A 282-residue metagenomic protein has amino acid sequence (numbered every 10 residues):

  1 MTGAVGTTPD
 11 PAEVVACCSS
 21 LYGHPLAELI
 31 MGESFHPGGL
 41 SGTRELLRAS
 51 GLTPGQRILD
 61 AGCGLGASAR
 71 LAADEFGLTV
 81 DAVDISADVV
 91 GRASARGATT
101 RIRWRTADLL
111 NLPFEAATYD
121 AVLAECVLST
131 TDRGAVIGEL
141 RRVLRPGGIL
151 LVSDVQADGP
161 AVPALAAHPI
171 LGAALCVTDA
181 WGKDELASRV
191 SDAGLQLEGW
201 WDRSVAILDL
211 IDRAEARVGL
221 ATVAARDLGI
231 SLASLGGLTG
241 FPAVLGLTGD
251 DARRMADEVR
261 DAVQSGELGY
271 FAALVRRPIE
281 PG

Functional and structural regions predicted by a protein language model:
I30, V155-V177: Short, glycine-/aromatic-enriched active-site segment of Class I SAM-dependent methyltransferases
H36-P54: Conserved alpha-helix/loop element of class I SAM-dependent methyltransferases that forms part of the SAM/SAH-binding
L59, L65-N111: Class I SAM-dependent methyltransferase SAM/SAH-binding core
L110-A121: A short acidic, Gly/Pro-enriched loop at the edge of an enzyme's catalytic core that lines a small-molecule cofactor
A121-D132: A short SAM/SAH-binding and catalytic strip from SAM-dependent methyltransferases
G134-I149: A short glycine-rich, Lys/Arg-flanked "PGG" loop and its adjoining helix->strand segment in the class I
T178-G194: Short alpha-helix
W201-G282: Conserved Class I S-adenosyl-L-methionine
